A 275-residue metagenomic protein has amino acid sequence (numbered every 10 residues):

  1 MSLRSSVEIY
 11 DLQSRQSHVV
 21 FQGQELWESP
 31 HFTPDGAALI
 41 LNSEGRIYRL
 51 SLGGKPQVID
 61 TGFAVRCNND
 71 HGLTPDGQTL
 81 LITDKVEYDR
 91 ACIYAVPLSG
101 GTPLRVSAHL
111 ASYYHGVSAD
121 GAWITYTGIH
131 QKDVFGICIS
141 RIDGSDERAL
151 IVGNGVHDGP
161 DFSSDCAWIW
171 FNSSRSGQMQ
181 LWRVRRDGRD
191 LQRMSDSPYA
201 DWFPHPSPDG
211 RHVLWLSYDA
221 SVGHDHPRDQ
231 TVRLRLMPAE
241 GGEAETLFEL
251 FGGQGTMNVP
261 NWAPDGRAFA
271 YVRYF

Functional and structural regions predicted by a protein language model:
M1-L12, Q16-A37, L41-N42: Beta-strand-rich domains and repeat architectures in extracellular enzymes and scaffolds, especially beta-propellers
M1-S2, T33-P34, L39-G45, L81-E87 (+6 more regions): Beta-strand C-termini and the immediately following turn/loop, strongest in propeller blades
R4-S6, R46-Y48, D89-Y94, D133-C138 (+3 more regions): Structural motif
I9-L26, S51-R66, V96-A111, S140-D158 (+2 more regions): Multi-bladed beta-propeller domains
P34-D35, P75-D76, A119-D120, S164-D165 (+2 more regions): Residue-level detector of Asp-centered blade-edge/turn motifs that repeat once per structural unit in beta-propeller
P198-R235: Loop/turn-rich, solvent-exposed surfaces of beta-rich toroidal or solenoidal domains
G253-F275: Blade-level signature of beta-propeller repeat domains, shared across WD40, Kelch, NHL, RCC1 and BNR/Asp-box propellers
